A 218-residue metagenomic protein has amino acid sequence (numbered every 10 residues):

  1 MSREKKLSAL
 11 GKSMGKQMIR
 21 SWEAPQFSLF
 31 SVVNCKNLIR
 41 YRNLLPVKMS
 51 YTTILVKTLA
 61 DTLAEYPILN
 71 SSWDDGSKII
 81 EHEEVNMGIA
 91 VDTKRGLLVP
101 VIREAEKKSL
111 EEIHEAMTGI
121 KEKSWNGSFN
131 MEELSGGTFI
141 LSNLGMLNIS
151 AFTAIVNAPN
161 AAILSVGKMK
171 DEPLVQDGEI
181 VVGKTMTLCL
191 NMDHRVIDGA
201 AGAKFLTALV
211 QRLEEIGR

Functional and structural regions predicted by a protein language model:
M1-R218: C-terminal catalytic/motor cores of large multi-domain enzyme assemblies
